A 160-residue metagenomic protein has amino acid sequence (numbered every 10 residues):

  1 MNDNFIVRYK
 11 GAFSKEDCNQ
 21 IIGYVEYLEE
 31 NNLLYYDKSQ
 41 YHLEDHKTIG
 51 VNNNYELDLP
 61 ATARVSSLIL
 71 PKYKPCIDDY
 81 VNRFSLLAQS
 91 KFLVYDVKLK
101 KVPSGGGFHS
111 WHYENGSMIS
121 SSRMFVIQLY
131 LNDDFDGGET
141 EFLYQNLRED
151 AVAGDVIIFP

Functional and structural regions predicted by a protein language model:
M1-K91: Non-heme Fe(II)/2-oxoglutarate
L70-P160: Catalytic core of non-heme Fe(II) oxygenases with the double-stranded beta-helix
